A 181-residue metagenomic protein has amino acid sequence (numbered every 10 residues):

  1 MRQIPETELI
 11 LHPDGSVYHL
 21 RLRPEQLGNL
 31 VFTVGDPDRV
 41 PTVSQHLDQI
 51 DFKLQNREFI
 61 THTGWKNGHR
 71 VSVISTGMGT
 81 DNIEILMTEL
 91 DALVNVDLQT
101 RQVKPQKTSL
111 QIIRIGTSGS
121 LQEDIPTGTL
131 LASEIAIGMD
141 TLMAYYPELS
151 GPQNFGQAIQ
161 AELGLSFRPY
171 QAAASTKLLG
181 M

Functional and structural regions predicted by a protein language model:
R2-G180: Metabolite-binding pocket within alpha/beta catalytic cores that recognizes anionic/polar moieties
